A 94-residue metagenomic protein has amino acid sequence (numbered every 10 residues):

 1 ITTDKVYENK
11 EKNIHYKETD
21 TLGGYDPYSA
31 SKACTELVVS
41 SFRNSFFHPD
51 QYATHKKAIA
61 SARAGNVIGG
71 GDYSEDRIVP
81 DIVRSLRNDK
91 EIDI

Functional and structural regions predicted by a protein language model:
K5-N66, S74: Catalytic helix-loop patch of NAD(P)-dependent Rossmann-fold dehydrogenases
N9, D93-I94: Short, hydrophobic secondary-structure boundary micro-motifs
F47-Q51, P80-D93: Alpha-helical substrate-binding/gating segment
G69: Flexible loop/cap residues within protein kinase catalytic domains
